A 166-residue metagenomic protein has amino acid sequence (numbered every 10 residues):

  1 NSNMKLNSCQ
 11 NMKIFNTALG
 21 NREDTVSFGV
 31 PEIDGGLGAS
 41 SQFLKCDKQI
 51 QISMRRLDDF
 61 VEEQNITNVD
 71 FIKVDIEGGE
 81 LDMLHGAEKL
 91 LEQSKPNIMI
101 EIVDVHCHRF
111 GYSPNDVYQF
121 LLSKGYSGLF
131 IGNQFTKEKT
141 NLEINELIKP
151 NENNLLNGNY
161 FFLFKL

Functional and structural regions predicted by a protein language model:
N1-L166: Phosphate/nucleotide-binding beta-alpha loop and adjacent structural elements of enzyme active sites
